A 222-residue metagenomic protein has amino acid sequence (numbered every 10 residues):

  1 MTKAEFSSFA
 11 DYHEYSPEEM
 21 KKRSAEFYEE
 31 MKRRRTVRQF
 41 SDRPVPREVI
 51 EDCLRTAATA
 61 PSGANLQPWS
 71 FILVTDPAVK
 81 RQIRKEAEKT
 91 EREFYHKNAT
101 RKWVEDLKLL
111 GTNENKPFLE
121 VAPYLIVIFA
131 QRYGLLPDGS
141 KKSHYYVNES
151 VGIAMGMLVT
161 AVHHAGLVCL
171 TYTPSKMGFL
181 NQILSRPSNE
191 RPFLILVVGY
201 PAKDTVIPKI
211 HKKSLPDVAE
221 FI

Functional and structural regions predicted by a protein language model:
M1-V37, S41-E51: N-terminal accessory segments that position/regulate proteins before the catalytic core
T2-E19, R23, N113, L194-I222: C-terminal helix-cap and adjacent tail motif
R34, C53-A58, I126, R132-I183: Small-aliphatic-rich amphipathic alpha-helix that forms the alpha element of a beta-alpha
T56-A58, L109-E114, L180-Q182, T205: Glycine-rich, charged/polar anion/phosphate-binding loops that engage phosphate groups from diverse ligands
T59-N65: Glycine-rich phosphate/pyrophosphate-binding beta-alpha loops
N65-P68, E120-A122, R191: Short, basic and Ser/Thr-rich N-terminal targeting/leader segments
L73-V151: Glycine/small-residue-rich phosphate/adenosyl-binding loop
R92-A99, S185-P208: A glycine-rich helix N-cap at a beta->alpha junction
